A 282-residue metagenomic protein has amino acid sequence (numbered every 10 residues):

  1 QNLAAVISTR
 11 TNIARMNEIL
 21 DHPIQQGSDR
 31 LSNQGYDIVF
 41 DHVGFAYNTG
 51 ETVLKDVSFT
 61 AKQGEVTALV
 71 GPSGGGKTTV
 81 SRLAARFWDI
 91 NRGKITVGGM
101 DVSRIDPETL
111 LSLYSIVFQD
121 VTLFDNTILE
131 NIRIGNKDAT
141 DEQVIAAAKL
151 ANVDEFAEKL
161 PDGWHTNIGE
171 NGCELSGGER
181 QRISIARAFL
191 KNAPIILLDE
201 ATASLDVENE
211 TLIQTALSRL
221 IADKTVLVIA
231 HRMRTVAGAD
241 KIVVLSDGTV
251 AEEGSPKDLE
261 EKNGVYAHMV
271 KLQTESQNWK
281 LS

Functional and structural regions predicted by a protein language model:
Q1-I19: Cytosolic ends of transmembrane helices, especially the final helix of ABC transmembrane type-1 domains
Q26-S282: ABC-type nucleotide-binding domain
